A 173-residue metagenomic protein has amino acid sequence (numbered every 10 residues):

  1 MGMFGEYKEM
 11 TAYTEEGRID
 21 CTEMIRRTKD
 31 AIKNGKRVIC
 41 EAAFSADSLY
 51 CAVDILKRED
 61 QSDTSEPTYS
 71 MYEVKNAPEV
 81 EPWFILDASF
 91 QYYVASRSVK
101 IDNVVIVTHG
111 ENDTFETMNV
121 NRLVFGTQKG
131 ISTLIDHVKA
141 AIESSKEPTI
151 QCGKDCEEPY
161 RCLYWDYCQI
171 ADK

Functional and structural regions predicted by a protein language model:
M1-K8, Y164: Nuclease catalytic cores
M3-F4, E59, A95, I142: Hydrophobic, Leu/Ile/Phe/Ala-enriched alpha-helical segments that form helix-helix packing faces
A12-S62: Active-site metal-binding core of divalent-cation-utilizing nuclease and nuclease-like domains
N34-G35, Y50-A52, E66, K100-D102 (+1 more regions): Short, well-ordered loop/turn elements at secondary-structure boundaries
C40, C51-V80, Q91-A95: Conserved catalytic cores of phosphodiester-cleaving nucleases, focusing on short active-site segments
K75, E79-P82, V94-D172: Metal-dependent nuclease catalytic regions and adjoining charged, substrate-binding loops involved in nucleic-acid end
